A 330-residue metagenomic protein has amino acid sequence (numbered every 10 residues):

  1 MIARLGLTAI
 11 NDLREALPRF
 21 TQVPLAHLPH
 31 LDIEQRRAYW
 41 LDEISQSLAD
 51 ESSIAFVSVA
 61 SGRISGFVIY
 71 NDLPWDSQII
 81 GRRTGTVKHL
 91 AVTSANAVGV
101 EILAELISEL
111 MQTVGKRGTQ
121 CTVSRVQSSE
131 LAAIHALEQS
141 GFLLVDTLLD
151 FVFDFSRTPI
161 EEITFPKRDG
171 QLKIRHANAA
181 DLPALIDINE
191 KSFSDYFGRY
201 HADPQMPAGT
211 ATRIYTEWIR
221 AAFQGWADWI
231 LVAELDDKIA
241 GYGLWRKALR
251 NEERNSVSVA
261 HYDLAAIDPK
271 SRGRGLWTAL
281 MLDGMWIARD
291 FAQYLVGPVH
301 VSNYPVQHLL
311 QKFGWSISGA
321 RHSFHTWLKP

Functional and structural regions predicted by a protein language model:
M1-P24, K173-Y196: A short beta-loop-alpha structural element at the N-terminal edge of CoA-dependent acyl/N-acetyltransferase catalytic
T21-A55, M206-W229: Active-site rim helix/loop that mediates acceptor-substrate recognition in acyltransferases
L41-R117, V126-S129, F155, G241-P269: Conserved donor-binding loop and adjoining core beta-sheet/short helix segment in diverse acyl/aminoacyl transferases
Y70-N71, V123-A132, P269, G297-Q307 (+1 more regions): Conserved beta-strand-loop-alpha-helix junction that forms the acyl-donor binding cleft
V92-A180, A320-T326: Acyl-donor-binding surface of acyltransferase catalytic domains
E101-Q120, A279-L295, H300, Y304-Q307 (+2 more regions): Conserved acyl-CoA
R199-A202, A227, V232: Phosphate-binding active sites in nucleotide-utilizing proteins
V232, I239-P298: Glycine/small-residue-rich hydrophobic helix-like segments
